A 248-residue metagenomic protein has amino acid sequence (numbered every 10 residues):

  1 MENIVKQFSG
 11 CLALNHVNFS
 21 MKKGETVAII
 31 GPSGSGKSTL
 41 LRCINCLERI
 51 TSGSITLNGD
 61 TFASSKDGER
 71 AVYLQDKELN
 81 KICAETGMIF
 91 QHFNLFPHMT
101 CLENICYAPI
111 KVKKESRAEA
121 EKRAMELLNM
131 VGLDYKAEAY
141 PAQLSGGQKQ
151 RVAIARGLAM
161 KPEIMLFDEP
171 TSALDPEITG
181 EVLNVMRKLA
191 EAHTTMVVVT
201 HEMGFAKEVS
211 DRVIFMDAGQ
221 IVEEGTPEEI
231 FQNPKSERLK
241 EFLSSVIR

Functional and structural regions predicted by a protein language model:
G53-D67: Conserved ABC transporter NBD signature motif
M99-Y107: Short coil-to-helix segment of the ABC ATPase nucleotide-binding domain corresponding to the Q-loop/switch region
Y140-L144, Q148: Conserved ABC ATPase signature
A159-E163: A short, proline-enriched helix->beta-strand linker immediately N-terminal to the Walker B motif in ABC-type P-loop
M165-D168: Catalytic Walker B motif of ABC-type/P-loop ATPase nucleotide-binding domains
E224-G225: ABC ATPase "signature
